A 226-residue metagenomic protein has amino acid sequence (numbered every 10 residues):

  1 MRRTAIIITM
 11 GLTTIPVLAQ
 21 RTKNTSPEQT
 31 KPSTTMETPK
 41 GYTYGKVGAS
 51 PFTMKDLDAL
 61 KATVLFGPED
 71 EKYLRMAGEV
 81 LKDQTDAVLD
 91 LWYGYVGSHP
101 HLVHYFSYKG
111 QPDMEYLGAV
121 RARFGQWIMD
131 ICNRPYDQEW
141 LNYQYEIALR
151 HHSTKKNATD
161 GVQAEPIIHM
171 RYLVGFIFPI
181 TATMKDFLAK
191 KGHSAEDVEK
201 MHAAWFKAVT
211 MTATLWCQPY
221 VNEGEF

Functional and structural regions predicted by a protein language model:
M1-T4: Positively charged n-region of N-terminal signal peptides that target proteins for export
I6-G11: Sec-dependent N-terminal signal peptides
T14-P16: N-terminal signal peptide c-region/cleavage motif recognized by signal peptidases
T22-M36: Short N-terminal segments immediately surrounding and downstream of signal-peptide cleavage
P32-K40, G48, F52-T63, K190-F226: Short terminal or interdomain "cap/linker" segment that borders an active site or interface and mediates
P32-Y95: Intrinsically disordered, low-complexity terminal regulatory regions
L57-A62, G67, K82-F187: Heme-based O2/NO sensor domains and their adjacent alpha-helical segments, primarily globin folds but also including
